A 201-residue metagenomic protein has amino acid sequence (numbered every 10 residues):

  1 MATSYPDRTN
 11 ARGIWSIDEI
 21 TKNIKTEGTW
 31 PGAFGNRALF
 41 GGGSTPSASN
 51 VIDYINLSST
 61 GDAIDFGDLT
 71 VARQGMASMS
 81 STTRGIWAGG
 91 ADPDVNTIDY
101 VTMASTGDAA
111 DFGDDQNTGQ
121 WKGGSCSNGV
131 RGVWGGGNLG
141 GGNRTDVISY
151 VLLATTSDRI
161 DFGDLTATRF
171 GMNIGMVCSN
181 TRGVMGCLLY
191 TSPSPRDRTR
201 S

Functional and structural regions predicted by a protein language model:
M1-L39, N56, D65-D68, G107 (+3 more regions): Enriched but not universal
Y5, I17, A48-N50, S59-T60 (+7 more regions): Compositionally biased regions
T29-G42, D68-A91, D114-G136, D164-C187: Conserved short beta-strand element of beta-propeller blades
G35, A48-V51, A63, D94-T97 (+2 more regions): A detector of repeated loop/turn-to-beta-strand junctions in beta-rich toroidal repeat architectures
A38, I98, G135, T145-I148 (+2 more regions): Extended, non-core accessory segments
T45-S47, D92-P93, L139-G142, L189: Short glycine/acidic-enriched loop and turn motifs that connect beta-strands
I52-N56, I98-T102, I148-L152: Beta-propeller blade signature
Y190-P195, T199: Conserved small/polar residues in nucleotide/adenosyl-binding loops
